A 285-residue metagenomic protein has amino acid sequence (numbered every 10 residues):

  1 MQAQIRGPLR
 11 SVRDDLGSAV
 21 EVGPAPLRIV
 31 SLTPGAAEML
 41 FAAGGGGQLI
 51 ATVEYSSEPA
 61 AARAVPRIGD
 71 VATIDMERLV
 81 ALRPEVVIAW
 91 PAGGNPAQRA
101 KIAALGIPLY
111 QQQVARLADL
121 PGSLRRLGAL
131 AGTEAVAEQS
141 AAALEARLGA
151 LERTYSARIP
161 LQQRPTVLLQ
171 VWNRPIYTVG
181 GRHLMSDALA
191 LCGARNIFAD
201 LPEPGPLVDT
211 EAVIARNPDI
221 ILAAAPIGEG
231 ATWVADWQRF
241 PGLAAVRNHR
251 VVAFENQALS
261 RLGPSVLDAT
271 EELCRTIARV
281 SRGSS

Functional and structural regions predicted by a protein language model:
M1-L27: N-terminal hydrophobic or amphipathic helices and topogenic motifs
L9, L27-G93, Q98, I197 (+1 more regions): A short, structured surface patch at a secondary-structure boundary
A19, R28, E85-V86, W90 (+5 more regions): Extracytoplasmic substrate-binding proteins
V20-V22, A37-A42, S57-A62, P175-G180 (+3 more regions): Short, solvent-exposed loop/turn elements at domain surfaces
G45, R63-A64, L105-G106, C192 (+1 more regions): Short, structured coil segments at secondary-structure junctions
V53, G181-G205, A225, A253: His/Asp/Glu-enriched short active-site or ligand-binding loop at hydrolase and phosphoryl-transfer sites
E58-A60, I102-A103, P241-V246, R250: Short, conserved catalytic or adaptor-binding loops enriched in Gly and charged residues
M76-R83, L105, V208-N217: Short helices/loops that flank or line small-molecule/ion binding pockets
